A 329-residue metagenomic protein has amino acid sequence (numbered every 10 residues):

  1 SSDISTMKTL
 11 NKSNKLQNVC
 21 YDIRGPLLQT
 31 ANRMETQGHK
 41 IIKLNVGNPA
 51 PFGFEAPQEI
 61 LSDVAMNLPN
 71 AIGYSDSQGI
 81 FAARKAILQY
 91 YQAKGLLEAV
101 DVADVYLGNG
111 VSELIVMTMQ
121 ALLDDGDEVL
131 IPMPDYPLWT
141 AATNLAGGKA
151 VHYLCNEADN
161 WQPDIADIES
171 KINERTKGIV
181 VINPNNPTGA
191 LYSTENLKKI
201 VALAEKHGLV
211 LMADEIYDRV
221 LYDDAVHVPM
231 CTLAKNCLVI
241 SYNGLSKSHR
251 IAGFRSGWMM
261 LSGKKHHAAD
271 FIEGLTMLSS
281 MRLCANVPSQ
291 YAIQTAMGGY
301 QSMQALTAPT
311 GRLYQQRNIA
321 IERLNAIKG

Functional and structural regions predicted by a protein language model:
S2-T6, K171-R175, M277, I319-G329: Short, intrinsically disordered, charge-balanced linker/junction segments flanking boundaries in proteins
T9-N11, Q17-G110, M117, C284 (+1 more regions): N-terminal small-domain helix-loop-helix segment of the aminotransferase-like
M34-Q37, A146, K206-H207, C237: Helix C-cap/helix->beta junction micro-motif
L61, T232-G311, N318-I327: Conserved core segment of the aminotransferase class I/II
A71-A202, R219-L233: Conserved core of the PLP fold type I
G178, V210-L211, I240: Hydrophobic "anchor" residues on beta-strands that sit immediately upstream of conserved functional sites
